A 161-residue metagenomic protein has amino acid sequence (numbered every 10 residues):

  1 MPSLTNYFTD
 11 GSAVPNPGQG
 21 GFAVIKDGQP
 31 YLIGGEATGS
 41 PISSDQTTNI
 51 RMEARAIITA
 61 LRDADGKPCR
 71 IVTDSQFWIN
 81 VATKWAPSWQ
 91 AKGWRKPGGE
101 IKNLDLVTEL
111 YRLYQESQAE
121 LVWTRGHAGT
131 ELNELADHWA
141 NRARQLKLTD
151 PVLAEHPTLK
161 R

Functional and structural regions predicted by a protein language model:
M1-R51, T59-K67, H138, R142-T149 (+1 more regions): RNase H-like nuclease fold core
T9-Q19, S40-S43, I57-L135, L159: RNase H catalytic domain
